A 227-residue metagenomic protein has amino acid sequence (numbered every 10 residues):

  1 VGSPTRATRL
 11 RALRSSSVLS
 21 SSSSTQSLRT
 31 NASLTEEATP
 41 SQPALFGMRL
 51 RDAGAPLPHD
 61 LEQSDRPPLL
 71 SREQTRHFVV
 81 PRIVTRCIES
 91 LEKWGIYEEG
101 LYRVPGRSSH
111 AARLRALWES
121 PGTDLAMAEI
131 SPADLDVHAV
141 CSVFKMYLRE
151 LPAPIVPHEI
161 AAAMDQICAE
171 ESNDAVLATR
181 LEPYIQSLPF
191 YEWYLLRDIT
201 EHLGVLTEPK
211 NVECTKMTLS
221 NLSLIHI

Functional and structural regions predicted by a protein language model:
V1-A133, P209-T215, L219-L224: Intrinsically disordered regulatory linkers and targeting segments that flank signaling/catalytic domains
R49, V156, V205-T207: Beta-strand cores of modular interaction/reader domains in eukaryotic scaffold and signaling proteins, especially PDZ
V80, D136, V140, E192-L195: Hydrophobic (often cysteine-bearing) scaffold residues that line and stabilize catalytic clefts of nucleotide/cofactor
I88, E98-L188, L219-L222: Interface signal in eukaryotic adaptor modules for cytoskeleton, membrane trafficking, and small-GTPase signaling
V176-H226: Alpha-helical bundle/repeat cores within regulatory domains of eukaryotic proteins
